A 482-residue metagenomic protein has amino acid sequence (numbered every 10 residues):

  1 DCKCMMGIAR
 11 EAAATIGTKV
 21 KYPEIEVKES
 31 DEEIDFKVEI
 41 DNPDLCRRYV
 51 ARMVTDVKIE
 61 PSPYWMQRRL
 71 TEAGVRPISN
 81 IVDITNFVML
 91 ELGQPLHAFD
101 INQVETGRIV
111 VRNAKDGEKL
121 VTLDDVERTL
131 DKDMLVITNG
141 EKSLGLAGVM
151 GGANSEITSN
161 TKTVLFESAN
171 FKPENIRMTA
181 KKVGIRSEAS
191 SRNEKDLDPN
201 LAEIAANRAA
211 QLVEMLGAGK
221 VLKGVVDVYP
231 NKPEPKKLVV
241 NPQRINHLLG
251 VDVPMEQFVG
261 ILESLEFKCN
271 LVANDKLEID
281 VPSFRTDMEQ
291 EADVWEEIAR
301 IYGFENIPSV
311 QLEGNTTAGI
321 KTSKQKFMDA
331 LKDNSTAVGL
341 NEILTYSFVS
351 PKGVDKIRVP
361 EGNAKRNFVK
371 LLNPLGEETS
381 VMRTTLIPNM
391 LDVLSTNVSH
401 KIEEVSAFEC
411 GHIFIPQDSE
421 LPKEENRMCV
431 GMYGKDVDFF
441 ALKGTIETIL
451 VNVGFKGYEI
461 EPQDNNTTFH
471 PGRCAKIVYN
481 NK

Functional and structural regions predicted by a protein language model:
D1-R69, A73, C269, A364: Extended, domain-scale alpha-helical bundle/helix-rich regions
A12-D41, G217-I245, V251-D252: Terminal amphipathic helices with adjacent charged low-complexity linkers/tails
S30-P43, R47, A209, V228-L238 (+2 more regions): Self-splicing inteins and homing endonuclease
I34-D41, E60, K172-K182, V213 (+4 more regions): Structured alpha-helical segments in the cores of large, soluble enzyme domains
R47-T55, E188-D196, K232-L249, D275-R285 (+4 more regions): Short, hydrophobic beta-strand segments
D56-N86, I101-V104, V110-Y229, N341-K482: TRNA-recognition modules of translation machinery and tRNA-sensing kinases, especially anticodon-binding
V240-P242, N246-E403: Extended, well-folded interaction surfaces typified by the phenylalanyl-tRNA synthetase beta subunit core
